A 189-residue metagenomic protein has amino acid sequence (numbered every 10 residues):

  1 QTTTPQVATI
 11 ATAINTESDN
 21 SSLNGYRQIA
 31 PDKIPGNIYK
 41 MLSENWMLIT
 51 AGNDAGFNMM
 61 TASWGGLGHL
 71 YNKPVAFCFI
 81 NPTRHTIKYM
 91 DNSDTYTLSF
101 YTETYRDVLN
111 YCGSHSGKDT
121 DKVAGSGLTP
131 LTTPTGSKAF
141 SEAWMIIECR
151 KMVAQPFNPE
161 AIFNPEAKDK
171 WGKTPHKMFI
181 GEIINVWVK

Functional and structural regions predicted by a protein language model:
Q1-P5: Bacterial Sec-dependent signal peptides at the C-terminal "C-region" and cleavage site
T9-K189: Active-site-proximal mixed secondary-structure blocks
